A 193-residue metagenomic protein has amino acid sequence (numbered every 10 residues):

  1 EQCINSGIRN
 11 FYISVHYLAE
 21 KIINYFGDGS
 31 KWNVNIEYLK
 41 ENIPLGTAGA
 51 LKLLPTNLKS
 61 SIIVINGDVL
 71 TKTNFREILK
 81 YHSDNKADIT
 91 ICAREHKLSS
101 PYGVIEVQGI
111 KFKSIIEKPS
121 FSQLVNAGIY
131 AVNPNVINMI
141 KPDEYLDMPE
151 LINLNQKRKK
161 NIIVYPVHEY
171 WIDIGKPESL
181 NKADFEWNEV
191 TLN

Functional and structural regions predicted by a protein language model:
E1, E20, K52, R76 (+1 more regions): Active-site phosphate/pyrophosphate- and oxyanion-stabilizing loops and adjacent acidic/basic residues in soluble
E1-E20, V34: N-terminal glycine-rich phosphate-binding loop and ensuing alpha1 helix
A19-I23, P149: Short, surface-exposed alpha-helical segments at coil->helix boundaries
I23, G29-G109, V132: Conserved beta-loop-beta/alpha segment of the NTase-like Rossmann-fold superfamily that binds/positions NTPs
I63, L70, R76-S83, H96-S99 (+1 more regions): Catalytic-core segments of class I nucleotidyltransferases/pyrophosphorylases that form NMP-activated intermediates
